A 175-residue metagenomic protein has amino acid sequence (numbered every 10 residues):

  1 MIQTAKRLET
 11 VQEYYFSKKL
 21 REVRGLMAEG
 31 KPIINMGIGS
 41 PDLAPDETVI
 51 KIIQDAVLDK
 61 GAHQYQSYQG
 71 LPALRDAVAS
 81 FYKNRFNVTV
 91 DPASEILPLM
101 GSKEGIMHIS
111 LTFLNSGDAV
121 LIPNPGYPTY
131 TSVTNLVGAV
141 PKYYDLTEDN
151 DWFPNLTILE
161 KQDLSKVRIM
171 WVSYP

Functional and structural regions predicted by a protein language model:
I2, E9-M100, H108: N-terminal small-domain helix-loop-helix segment of the aminotransferase-like
P32, D118-A119, V140, R168-I169: Structural signature of beta-strand start/N-cap positions in the alpha/beta core of ABC transporter nucleotide-binding
V90-I96, S116-A119, K166: Short acidic capping loops at alpha-helix termini that bridge into adjacent secondary structure
M100, I109, N124, S173-Y174: Glycine-rich, N-terminal phosphate-binding loop of Rossmann-like dinucleotide-binding domains
T112-T134: Conserved PLP-anchoring active-site segment centered on the Schiff-base-forming lysine
N135-P141: A short helix-loop-beta submotif of the ANL/AMP-binding
K142, T147-P175: Active-site phosphate-binding strand-loop segment of PLP-dependent enzymes
